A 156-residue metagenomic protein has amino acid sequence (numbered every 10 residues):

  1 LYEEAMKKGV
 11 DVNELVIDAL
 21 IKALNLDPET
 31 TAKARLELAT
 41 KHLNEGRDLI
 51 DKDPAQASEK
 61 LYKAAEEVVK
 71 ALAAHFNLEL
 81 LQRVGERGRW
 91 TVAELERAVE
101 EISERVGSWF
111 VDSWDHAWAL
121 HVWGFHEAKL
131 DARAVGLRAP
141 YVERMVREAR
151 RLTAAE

Functional and structural regions predicted by a protein language model:
L1, K8-I21: Short amphipathic alpha-helical segments
I17-D27, R47-D51, A98: Short, charged, low-complexity loops and linkers
L26-D48: Short, positively charged interaction helices/loops
T31, L49, D53-A57, E127-L130 (+1 more regions): Non-transmembrane, amphipathic alpha-helical segments
E37-N44, K63-K70, D115-W118, R144-R147: Generic structural signal for well-ordered, non-membrane alpha-helices
P54-F76: Hydrophobic alpha-helical packing segments in soluble, helical-rich domains
A73-E156: Long, charged low-complexity segments
